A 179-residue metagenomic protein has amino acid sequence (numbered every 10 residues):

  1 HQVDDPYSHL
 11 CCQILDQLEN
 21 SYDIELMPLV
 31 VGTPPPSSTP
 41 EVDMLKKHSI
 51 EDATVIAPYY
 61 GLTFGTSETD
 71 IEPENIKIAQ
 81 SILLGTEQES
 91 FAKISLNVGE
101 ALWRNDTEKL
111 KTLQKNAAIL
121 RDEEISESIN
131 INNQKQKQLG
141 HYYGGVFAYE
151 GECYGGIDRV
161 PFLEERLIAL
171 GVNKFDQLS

Functional and structural regions predicted by a protein language model:
H1-V3, Y149: Short glycine-centered, acidic/aromatic-flanked micro-motifs in structured strand/loop junctions that mark active-site
Q2, L29-T33, E74, E123 (+2 more regions): Alpha-helical context
V3-D4, H9-L102, K174, L178: Structural alpha/beta surface segment adjacent to cysteine/selenocysteine redox centers across thiol/disulfide enzymes
C11-N20, N97-S179: C-terminal cap of thioredoxin/glutaredoxin-like
